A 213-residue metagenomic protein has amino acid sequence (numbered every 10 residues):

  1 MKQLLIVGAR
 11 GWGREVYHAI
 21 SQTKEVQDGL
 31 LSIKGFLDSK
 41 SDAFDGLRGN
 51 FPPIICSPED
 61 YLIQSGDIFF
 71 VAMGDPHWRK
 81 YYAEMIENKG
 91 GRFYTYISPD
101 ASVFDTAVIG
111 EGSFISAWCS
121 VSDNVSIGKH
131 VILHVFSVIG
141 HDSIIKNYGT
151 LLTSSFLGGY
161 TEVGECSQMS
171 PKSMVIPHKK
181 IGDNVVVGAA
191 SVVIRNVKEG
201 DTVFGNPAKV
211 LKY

Functional and structural regions predicted by a protein language model:
K2-I20: Glycine-rich adenosine-cofactor-binding loop
K2-L4, S32-K34, G66-F69: Short active-site oxyanion
I6-V7, L37, A72, L152 (+2 more regions): Short hydrophobic segments within beta-strands
Y17-A19, R48-G49, Y81-M85, I127 (+1 more regions): Short amphipathic alpha-helical segments
I20-E25, I86-N88: Short, solvent-exposed amphipathic alpha-helical segments in soluble enzyme and RNA/protein-processing domains
E25-G46: NAD(P)-binding Rossmann-fold cofactor-contacting core
S41-S102: Phosphate-bearing ligand-interacting subdomains that bind or position ATP/ADP/UDP/GDP/NAD(P) or nucleotide-linked
Y96-L211: Structural signal for interior beta-strand "rungs" in well-ordered beta-sheet cores of soluble enzyme domains
